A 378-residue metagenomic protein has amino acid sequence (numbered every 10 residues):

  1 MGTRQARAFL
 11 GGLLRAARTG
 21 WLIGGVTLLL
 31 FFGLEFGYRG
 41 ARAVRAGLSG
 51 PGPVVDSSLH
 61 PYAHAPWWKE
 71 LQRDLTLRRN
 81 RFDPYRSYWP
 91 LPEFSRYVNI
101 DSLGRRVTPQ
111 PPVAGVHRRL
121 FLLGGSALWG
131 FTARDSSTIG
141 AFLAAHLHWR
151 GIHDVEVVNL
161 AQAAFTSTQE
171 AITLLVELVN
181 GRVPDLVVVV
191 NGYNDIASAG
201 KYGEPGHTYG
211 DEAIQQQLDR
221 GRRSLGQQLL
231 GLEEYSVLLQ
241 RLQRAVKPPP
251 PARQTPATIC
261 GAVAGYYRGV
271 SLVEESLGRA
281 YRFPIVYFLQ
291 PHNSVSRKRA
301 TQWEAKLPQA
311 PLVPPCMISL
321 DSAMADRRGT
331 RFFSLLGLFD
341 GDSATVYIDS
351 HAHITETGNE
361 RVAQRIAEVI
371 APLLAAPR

Functional and structural regions predicted by a protein language model:
M1-R15: N-terminal Lys/Arg-rich, disordered targeting/topogenic segments
T3, L22, Y266-Y267, R327-R331 (+1 more regions): Histidine-centered active-site loop/cap adjacent to the catalytic His in serine esterases/O-acetyl transfer systems
W21-F36: Hydrophobic membrane-insertion alpha-helices, especially the h-region of bacterial N-terminal signal peptides
L48-S136, G140-H146, R150-G151, F339-S343: Membrane/wall-proximal cationic-aromatic binding patches
S87-Y88, P92-N99, R119-F121, A127-R223 (+1 more regions): Conserved SGNH/GDSL esterase-like catalytic core that processes O-acyl groups on lipids and polysaccharides
N159-A161, L289-Q290, S334-G337: Residue-level recognition of beta-strand->loop/alpha-helix junctions
N194-A323, L338-T345: Serine-dependent acyl-ester chemistry module
